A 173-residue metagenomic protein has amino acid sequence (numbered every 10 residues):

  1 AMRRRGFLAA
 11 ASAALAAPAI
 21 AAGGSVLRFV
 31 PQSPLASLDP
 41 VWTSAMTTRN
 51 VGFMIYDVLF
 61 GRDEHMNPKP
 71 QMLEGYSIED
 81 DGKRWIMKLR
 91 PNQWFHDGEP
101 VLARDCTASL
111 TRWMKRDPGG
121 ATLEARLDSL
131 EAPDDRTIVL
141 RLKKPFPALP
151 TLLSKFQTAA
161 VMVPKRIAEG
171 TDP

Functional and structural regions predicted by a protein language model:
A1-A14: N-terminal secretory signal peptides and thylakoid transit peptides that target proteins across membranes
A16-P18: N-terminal signal peptide c-region/cleavage motif recognized by signal peptidases
I20-R28: Immediate post-signal peptide segment of exported/extracytoplasmic ligand-binding proteins
V30-D80, T111, L123-E124: N-terminal lobe/hinge region of extracytoplasmic solute-binding protein
P34-S37, M66, N92-W94, P145-A148: Solvent-exposed loop/turn segments at secondary-structure junctions within structured extracellular/periplasmic domains
P40-W42, E99, P150-L153: Short, solvent-exposed loop/turn and secondary-structure capping segments
E74-G119, P133, V139: Aromatic- and charge-enriched surface segment that lines or borders ligand/interaction sites
T122-T171: Surface-exposed binding/hinge segments that line and control ligand-binding clefts or catalytic entry sites
